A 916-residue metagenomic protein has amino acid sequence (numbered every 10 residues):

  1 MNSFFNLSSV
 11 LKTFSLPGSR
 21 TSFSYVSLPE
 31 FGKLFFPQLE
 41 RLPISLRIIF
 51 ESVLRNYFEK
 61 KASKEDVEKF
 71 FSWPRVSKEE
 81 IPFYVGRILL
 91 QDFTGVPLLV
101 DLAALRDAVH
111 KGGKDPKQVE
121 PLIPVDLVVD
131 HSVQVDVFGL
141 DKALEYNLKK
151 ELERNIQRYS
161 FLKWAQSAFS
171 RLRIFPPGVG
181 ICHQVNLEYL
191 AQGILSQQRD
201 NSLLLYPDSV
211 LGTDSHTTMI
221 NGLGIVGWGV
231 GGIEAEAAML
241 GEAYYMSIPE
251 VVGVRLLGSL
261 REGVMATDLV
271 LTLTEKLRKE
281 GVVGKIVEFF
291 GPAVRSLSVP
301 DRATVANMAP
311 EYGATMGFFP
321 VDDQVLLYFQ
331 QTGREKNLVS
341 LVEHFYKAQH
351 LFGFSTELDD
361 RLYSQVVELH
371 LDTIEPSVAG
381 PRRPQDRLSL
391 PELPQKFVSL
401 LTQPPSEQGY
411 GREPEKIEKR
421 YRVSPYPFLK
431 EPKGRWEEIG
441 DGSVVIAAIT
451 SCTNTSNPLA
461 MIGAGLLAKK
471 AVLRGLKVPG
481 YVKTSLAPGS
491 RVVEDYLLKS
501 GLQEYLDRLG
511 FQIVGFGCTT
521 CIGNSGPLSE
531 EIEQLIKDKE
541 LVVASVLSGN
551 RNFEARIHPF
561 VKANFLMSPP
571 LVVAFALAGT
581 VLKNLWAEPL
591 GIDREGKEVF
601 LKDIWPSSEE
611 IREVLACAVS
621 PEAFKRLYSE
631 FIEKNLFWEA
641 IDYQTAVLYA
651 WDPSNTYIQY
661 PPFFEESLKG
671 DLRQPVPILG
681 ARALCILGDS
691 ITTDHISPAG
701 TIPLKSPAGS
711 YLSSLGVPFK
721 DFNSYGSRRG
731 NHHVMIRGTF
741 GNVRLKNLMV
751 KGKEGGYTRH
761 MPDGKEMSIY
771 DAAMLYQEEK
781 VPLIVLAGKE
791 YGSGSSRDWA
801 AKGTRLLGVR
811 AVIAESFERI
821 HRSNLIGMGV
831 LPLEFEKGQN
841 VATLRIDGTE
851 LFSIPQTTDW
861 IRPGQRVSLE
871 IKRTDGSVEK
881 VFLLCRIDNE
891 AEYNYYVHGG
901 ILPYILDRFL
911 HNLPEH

Functional and structural regions predicted by a protein language model:
M1-H916: Fe-S-dependent hydro-lyases/dehydratases of central metabolism
